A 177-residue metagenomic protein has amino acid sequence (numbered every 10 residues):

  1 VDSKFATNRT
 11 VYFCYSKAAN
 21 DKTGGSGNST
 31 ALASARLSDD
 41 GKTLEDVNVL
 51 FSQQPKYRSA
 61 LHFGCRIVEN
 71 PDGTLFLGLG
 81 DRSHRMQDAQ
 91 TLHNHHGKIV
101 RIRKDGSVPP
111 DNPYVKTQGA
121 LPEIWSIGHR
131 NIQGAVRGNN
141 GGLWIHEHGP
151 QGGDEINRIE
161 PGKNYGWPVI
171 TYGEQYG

Functional and structural regions predicted by a protein language model:
V1-M86, G134-R137, G141-G149: Acidic, Gly/Ser/Thr-rich repeat motifs that build Ca2+-stabilized beta-propeller blades
K4-A6, D72-F76, D81-G177: Beta-propeller domain segments
